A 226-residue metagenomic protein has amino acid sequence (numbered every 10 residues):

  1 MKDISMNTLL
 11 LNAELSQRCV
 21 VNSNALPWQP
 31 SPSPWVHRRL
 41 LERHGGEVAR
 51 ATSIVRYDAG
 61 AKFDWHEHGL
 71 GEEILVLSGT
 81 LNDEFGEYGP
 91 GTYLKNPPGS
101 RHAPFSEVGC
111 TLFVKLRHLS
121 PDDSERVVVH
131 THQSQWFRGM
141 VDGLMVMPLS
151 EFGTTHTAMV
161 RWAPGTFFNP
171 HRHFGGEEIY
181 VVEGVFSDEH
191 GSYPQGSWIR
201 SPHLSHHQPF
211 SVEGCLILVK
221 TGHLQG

Functional and structural regions predicted by a protein language model:
M1-E47, G109-T154: A short, N-terminal "cap"/entry segment at the start of jelly-roll beta-barrel domains of the cupin/DSBH fold
V36, E87, P98-D122, H203-G226: Ligand-binding loop in jelly-roll beta-barrel domains
S53-I54, F63-H68, F85, P104-F105 (+4 more regions): Short histidine-centered beta-strand/loop micro-motifs that create catalytic or ligand/metal-coordination sites
D58-A59, H68-D83, H173-E189, Q195: Glycine- and acidic-residue-biased ligand/ion/polar-headgroup-sensing regions
K62, Y93, F167, S197-W198 (+1 more regions): Residue-level marker of beta-strand positions
N82-R101, S187-H207: Short acidic-glycine-tyrosine-enriched beta hairpin
V128-T131, R138-E183, D188: Surface-exposed interaction/gating patches
